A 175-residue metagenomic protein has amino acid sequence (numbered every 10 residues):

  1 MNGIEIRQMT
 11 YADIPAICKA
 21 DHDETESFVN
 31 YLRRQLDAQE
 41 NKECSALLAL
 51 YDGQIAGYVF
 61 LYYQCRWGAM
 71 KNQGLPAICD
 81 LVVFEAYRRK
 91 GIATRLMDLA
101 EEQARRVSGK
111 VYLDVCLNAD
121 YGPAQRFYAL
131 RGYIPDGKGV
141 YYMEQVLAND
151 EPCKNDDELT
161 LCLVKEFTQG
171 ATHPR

Functional and structural regions predicted by a protein language model:
I4, Q8-A12, K19-E85, M97-D98 (+1 more regions): Acetyl-CoA-dependent GNAT
C44, D156-V164: Short hydrophobic/aromatic beta-strand or adjacent loop that forms the aromatic wall/cage of a ligand/substrate-binding
C65, D114-C116, A129-P152: Conserved catalytic-core motifs of GNAT/GCN5-like acyltransferases
L81-R88, C116-N118: A short, internal acetyl-CoA/4′-phosphopantetheine-binding micro-motif in the GNAT/acyltransferase core
V83, R89-E102, R126, L130: Conserved acetyl-CoA-binding loop-helix of GNAT-fold acetyltransferases
A104-L117: Conserved GNAT acetyl-CoA-binding A-motif
F167-R175: Generic C-terminal helix-cap and adjacent flexible tail
